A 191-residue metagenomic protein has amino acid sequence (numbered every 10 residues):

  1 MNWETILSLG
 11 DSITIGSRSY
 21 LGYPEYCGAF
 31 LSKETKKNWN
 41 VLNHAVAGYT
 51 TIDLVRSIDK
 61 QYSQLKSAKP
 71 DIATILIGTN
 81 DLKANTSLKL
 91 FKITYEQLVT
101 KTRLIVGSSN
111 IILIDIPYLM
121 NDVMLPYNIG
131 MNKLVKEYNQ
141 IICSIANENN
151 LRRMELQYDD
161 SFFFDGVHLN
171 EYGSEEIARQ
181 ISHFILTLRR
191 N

Functional and structural regions predicted by a protein language model:
M1-A47, K60-K69: Serine-esterase "nucleophile elbow" of acetyl-processing enzymes
S12-G16, A47-T50, N80-K83, Y118-L119: Short histidine/acidic/glycine/proline-rich micro-motifs that form metal- and phosphate-coordinating active-site loops
S17-R18, H44, G48, N132 (+2 more regions): A generic helix-loop boundary/linker signal
Y49-D59: Structural motif
D59-N191: Alpha-helical cap/lid subdomain in secreted, periplasmic, or secretory-pathway luminal O-acyl-processing enzymes
